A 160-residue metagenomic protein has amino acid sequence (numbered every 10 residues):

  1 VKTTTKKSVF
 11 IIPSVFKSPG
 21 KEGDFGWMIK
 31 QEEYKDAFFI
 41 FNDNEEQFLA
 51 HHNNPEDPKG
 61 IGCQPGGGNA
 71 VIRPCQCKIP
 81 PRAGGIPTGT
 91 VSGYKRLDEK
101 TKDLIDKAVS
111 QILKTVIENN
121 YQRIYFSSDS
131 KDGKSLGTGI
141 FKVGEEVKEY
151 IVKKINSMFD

Functional and structural regions predicted by a protein language model:
K2-D160: Macrodomain-like recognition of ADP-ribose-binding/processing modules
